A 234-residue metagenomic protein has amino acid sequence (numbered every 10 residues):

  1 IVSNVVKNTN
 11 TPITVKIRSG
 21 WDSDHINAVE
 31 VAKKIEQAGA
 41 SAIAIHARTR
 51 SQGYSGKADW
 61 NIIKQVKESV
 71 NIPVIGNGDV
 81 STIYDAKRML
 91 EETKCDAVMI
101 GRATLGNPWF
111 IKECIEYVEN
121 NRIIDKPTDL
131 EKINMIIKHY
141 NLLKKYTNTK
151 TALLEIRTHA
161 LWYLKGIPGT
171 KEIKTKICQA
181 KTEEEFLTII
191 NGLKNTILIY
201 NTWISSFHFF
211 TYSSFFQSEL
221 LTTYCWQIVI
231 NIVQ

Functional and structural regions predicted by a protein language model:
I1: Glycine-rich phosphate-binding loop and adjoining helix at the ATP-binding site of ATP-dependent phosphoryl-transfer
N4: Short, conserved SAM-binding segment of the class I
K7-P12, D24-A42, Y54, N61 (+2 more regions): Alpha/beta catalytic cores of nucleotide-metabolism and tRNA/nucleoside-modifying enzymes
P12-R18, A44-R48: Short beta-strands and strand-loop turn motifs
G20-D24, T49-G56: Short, small-residue-enriched loops and turns at beta-alpha junctions that line or gate enzyme active sites
R48-T49, R122: A short, mixed-charge helix-start or loop-turn motif at secondary-structure junctions
Y200-Q234: N-terminal low-complexity segments that are often proline-rich with Ser/Thr-Pro
